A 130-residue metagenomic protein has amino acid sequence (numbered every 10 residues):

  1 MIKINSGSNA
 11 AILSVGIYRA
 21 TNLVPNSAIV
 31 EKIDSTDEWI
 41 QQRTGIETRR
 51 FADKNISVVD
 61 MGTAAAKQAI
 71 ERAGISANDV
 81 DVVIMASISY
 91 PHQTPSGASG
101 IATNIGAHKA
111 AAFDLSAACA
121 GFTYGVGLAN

Functional and structural regions predicted by a protein language model:
M1-V82, I105: Conserved "HGTGT" condensation-loop signature of ketosynthase/thiolase-family condensing enzymes that catalyze
Q41-D60, S87-N130: Conserved catalytic cysteine-centered active-site region of acyl-thioester-dependent Claisen-condensing enzymes
